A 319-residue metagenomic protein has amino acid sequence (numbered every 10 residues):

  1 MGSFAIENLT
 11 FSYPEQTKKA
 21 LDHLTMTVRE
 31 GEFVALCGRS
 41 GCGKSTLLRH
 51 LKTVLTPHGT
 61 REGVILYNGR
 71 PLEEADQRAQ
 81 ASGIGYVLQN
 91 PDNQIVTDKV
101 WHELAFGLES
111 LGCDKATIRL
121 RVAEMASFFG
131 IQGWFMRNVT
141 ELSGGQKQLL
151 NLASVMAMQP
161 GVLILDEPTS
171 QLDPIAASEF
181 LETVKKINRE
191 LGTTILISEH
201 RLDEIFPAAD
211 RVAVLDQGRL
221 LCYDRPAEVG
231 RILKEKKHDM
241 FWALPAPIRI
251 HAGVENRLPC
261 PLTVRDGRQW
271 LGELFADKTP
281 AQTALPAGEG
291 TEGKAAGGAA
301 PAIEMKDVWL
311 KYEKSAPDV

Functional and structural regions predicted by a protein language model:
M1-I6, F11-H23, L55-H58, D76 (+2 more regions): A short, flexible loop at the N-terminus of ABC-type nucleotide-binding domains that lies
C37-R39: The feature captures the beta-strand-to-loop junction immediately N-terminal to the Walker
T60-R70, Q80: Conserved ABC transporter NBD signature motif
A116-W134, I303-V308: Conserved ABC ATPase "signature" region
N138-L142, Q146: Conserved ABC ATPase signature
L163-D166: Catalytic Walker B motif of ABC-type/P-loop ATPase nucleotide-binding domains
L215, R219-L258: Conserved beta-strand-loop-alpha-helix hinge in the C-terminal portion of ABC ATPase nucleotide-binding domains
